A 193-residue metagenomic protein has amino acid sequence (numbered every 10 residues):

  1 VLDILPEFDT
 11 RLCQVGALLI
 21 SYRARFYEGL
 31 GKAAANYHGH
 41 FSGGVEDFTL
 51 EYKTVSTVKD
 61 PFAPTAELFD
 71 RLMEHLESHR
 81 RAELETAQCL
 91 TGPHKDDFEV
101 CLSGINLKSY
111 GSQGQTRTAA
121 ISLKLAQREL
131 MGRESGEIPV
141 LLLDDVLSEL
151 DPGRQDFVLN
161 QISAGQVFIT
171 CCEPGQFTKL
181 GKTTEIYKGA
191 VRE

Functional and structural regions predicted by a protein language model:
L2-V140, E149-G153, F157-Q161, Q166 (+2 more regions): Conserved NTPase motor "head" modules and their coupling/switch loops across ABC/AAA+ ATPases, GTPases, and GHKL ATPases
D144-V146: Walker B catalytic acidic pair
